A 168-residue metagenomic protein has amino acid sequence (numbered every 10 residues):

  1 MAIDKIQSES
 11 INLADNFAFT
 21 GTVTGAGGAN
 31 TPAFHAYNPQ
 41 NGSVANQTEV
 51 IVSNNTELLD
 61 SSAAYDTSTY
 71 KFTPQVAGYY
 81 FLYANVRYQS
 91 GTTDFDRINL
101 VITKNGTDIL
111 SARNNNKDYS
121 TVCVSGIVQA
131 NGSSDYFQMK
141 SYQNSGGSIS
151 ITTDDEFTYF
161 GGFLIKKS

Functional and structural regions predicted by a protein language model:
M1-G27: Register-specific beta-strand positions within repetitive beta-rich fiber domains
K5, D66-S68, D96, S120-V122: Residues that act as N-cap/strand-start positions at coil-to-secondary-structure junctions
A18-Y79, Y83-D94, A112, G147 (+1 more regions): Terminal (often C-terminal
Q75-A77, T103-T107, Q129-Y136: A short, structured loop/turn motif at beta-sheet edges
F81-N85, N99, S125-I127, Y136-Q138 (+1 more regions): Beta-strand secondary-structure signal
T93-T107: Short, surface-exposed beta-strand/strand-loop-strand elements in extracellular ectodomains
L110-K117: Solvent-exposed serine/threonine-rich low-complexity stretches and specific carbohydrate-binding patches
Y119-Q138, Y142-N144, T153: Short, surface-exposed tryptophan/glycine-enriched loops that mediate extracellular molecular recognition
